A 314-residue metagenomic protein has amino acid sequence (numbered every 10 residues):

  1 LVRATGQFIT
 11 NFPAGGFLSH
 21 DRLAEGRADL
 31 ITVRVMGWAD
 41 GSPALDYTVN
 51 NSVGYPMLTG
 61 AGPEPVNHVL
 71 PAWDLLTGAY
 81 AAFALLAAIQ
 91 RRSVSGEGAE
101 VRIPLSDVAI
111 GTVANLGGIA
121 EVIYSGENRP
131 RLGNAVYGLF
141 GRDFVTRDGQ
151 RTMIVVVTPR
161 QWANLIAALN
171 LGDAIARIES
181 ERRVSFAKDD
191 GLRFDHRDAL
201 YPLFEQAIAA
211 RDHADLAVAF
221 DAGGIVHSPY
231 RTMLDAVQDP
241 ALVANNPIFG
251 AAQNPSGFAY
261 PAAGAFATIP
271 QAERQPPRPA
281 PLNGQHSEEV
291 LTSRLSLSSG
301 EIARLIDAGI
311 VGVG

Functional and structural regions predicted by a protein language model:
L1-V2, L23, T32, D46 (+8 more regions): Residue-level signal for nonpolar/aromatic packing positions in well-ordered secondary structure
A4, F12-V157: Active-site-adjacent "lid/gating" segments in soluble enzymes
G98-S106, E181, I302-I306: Beta-strand segments within the central parallel beta-sheet cores of soluble alpha/beta enzyme folds
N128-V136, R142-D143, D195, G257-G264 (+1 more regions): Short Gly/Pro-enriched turn/cap motifs at secondary-structure boundaries
F140-G223, H227: Aromatic-enriched alpha-helical interface/lid elements that frame and gate functional surfaces
I208-P270: C-terminal core of ALDH-fold dehydrogenases
Q253-R304: Flexible, small-/acidic-enriched active-site or ligand-binding loops
G300-G314: Amphipathic terminal alpha-helices
